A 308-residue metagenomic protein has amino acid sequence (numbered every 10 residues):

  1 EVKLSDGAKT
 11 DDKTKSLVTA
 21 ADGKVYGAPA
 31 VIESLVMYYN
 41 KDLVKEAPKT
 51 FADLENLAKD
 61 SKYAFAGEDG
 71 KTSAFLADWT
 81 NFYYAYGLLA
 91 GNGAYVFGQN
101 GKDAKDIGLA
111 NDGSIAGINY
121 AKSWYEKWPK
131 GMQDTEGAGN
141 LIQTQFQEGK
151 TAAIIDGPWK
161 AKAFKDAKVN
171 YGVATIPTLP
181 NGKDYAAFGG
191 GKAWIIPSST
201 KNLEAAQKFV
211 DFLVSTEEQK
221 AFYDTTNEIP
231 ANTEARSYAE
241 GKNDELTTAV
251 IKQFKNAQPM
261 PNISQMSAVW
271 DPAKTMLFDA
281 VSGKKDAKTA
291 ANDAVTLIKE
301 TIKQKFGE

Functional and structural regions predicted by a protein language model:
E1-L35, E46, A52-E55, A174 (+1 more regions): Hinge/lid segment of periplasmic solute-binding proteins
E1-T10, K41-K45, K49, Q145 (+3 more regions): Extracytoplasmic "Venus flytrap"/periplasmic binding protein-like
V2-K9, E46, A66-E68, T72-F75 (+5 more regions): Short, solvent-exposed loop/beta-turn-alpha elements that line the ligand-binding surface or hinge of extracytoplasmic
L17-L35, E55-I107, T151: Extracytoplasmic/periplasmic solute-binding protein
G23-K24, E126, K165-E228: Extracytoplasmic/periplasmic substrate-recognition and gating elements
A58, D103-T135: Glycine-centered hinge/linker elements that transmit conformational signals in sensory and ligand-binding systems
M132-Q147: Short helix-initiation/N-cap motifs at beta->coil->alpha
A174, Y223-P272, D279, Q304-G307: Long, aromatic- and glycine/proline-rich binding clefts that accommodate carbohydrate-like moieties
